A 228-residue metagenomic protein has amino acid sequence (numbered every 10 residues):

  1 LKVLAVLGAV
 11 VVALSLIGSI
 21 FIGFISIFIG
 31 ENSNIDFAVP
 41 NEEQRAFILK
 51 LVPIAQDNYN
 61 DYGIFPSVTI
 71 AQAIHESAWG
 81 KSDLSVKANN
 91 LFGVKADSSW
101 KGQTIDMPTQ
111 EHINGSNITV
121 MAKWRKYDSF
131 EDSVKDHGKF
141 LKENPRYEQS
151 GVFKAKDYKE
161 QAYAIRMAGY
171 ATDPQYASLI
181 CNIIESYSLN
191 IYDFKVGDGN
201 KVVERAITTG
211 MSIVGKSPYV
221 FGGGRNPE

Functional and structural regions predicted by a protein language model:
L1-V3: N-terminal Lys/Arg-rich, disordered targeting/topogenic segments
V6-V202: Catalytic cores of secreted/periplasmic lytic hydrolases that degrade extracellular macromolecules
K195-E228: N-terminal capping segments
